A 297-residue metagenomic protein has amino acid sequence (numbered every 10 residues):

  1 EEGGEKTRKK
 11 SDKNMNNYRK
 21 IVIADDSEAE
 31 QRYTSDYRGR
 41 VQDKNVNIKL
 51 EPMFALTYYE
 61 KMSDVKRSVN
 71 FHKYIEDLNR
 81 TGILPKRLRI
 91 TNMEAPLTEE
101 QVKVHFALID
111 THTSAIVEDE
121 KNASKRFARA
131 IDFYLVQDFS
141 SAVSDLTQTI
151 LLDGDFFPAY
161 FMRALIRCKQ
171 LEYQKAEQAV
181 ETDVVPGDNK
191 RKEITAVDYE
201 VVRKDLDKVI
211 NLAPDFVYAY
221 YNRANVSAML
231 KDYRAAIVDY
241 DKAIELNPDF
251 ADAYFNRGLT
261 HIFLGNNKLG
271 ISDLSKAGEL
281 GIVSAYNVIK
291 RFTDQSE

Functional and structural regions predicted by a protein language model:
G3-E297: Alpha-helical tetratricopeptide repeat
